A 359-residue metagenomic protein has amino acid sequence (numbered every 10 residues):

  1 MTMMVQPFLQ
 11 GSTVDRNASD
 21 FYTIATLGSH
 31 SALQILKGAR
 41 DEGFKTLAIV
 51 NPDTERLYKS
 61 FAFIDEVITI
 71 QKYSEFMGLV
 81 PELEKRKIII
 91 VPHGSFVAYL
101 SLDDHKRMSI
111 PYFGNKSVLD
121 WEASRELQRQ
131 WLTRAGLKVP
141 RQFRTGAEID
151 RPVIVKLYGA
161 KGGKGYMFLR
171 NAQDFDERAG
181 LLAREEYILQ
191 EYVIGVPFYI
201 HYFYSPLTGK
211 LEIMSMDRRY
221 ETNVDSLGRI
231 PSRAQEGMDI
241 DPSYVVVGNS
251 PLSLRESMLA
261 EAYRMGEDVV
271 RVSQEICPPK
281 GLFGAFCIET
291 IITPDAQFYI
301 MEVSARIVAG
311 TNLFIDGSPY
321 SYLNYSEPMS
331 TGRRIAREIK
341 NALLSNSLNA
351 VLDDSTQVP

Functional and structural regions predicted by a protein language model:
M1-M3, T293, L323-P359: Peripheral (often C-terminal) accessory segments that flank ATP-dependent C-N-forming ligase machineries
A32-K37, E55-L57: Short N-terminal binding/cap micro-motifs at the start of the first secondary-structure element
I35-D41, P81-E84: Surface-exposed amphipathic alpha-helices with a cationic face
F44-D53: Short internal beta-strands
P52-V153, K161: Conserved N-proximal alpha/beta basic substrate-recognition cap immediately N-terminal to, or forming the N-lobe
V118-D217, R255-D268: Active-site nucleotide/adenylate-binding loops and adjacent lid/helix of ATP-dependent enzymes
Y202-Q274, S304-A336: ATP-dependent carboxylate/phosphate-activation module, predominantly the ATP-grasp catalytic core and closely related
V272-N312: Conserved metal-phosphate-binding beta-hairpin within the catalytic cores of diverse ATP-dependent phosphoryl-transfer
